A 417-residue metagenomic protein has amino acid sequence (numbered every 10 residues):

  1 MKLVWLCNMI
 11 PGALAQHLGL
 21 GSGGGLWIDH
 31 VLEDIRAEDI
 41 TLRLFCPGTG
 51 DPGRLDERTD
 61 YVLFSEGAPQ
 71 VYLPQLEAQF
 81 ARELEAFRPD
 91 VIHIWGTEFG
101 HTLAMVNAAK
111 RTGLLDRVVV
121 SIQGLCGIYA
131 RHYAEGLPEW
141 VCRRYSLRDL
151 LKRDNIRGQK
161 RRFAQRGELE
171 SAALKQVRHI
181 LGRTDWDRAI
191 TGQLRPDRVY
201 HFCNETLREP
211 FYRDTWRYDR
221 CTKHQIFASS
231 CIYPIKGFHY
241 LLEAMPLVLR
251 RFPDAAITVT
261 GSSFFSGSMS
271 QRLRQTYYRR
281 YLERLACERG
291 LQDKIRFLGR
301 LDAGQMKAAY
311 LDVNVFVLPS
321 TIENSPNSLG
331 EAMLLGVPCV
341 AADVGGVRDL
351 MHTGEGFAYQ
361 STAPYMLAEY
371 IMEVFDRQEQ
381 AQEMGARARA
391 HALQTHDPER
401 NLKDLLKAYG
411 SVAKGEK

Functional and structural regions predicted by a protein language model:
M1-D51, T59, G113-L114: N-terminal subdomain of nucleotide-sugar transferases
V4, R217-K236, L242-M245, I257-T260: Conserved donor-binding/catalytic core segment of Leloir-type glycosyltransferases
H30, C126, C142-H179, A189 (+1 more regions): Membrane-proximal helix-turn-helix segments that form the acceptor-binding/catalytic region of lipid-linked
L84, A308-V313: Short alpha-helical donor nucleotide-sugar binding micro-motif in glycosyltransferases
S270-R300: Nucleotide-activated donor-binding/catalytic signature segment of Leloir-type glycosyltransferases, i.e., the conserved
T321: Aromatic "clamp/platform" in nucleotide-sugar-dependent glycosyltransferases that forms part of the donor/acceptor
P338-A341: Short hydrophobic beta-strand element within catalytic cores of glycosyltransferases and related nucleotide-activated
T353, F357-P364, E373-Q378: Conserved acidic donor-binding segment of nucleotide-sugar-dependent glycosyltransferases
